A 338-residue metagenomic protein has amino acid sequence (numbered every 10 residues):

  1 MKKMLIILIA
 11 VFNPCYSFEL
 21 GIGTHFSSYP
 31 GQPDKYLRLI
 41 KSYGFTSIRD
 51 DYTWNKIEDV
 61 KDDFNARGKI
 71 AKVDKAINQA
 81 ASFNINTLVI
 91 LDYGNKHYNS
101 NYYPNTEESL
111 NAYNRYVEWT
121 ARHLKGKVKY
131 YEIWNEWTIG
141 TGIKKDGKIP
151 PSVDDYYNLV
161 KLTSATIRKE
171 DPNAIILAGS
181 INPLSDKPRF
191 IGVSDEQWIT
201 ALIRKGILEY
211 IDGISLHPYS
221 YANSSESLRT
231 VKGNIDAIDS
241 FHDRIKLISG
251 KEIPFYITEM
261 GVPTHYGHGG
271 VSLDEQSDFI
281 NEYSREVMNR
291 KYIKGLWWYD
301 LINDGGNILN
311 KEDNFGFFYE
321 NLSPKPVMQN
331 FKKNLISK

Functional and structural regions predicted by a protein language model:
M4-N13: Sec-dependent N-terminal signal peptides
S17-T46, D51-T53: Boundary/entry segment of secreted carbohydrate-active catalytic domains
L20-T24, I48-D50, T87-L91, Y131-I133 (+4 more regions): Hydrophobic faces of well-ordered beta-strands that scaffold small-molecule active sites in alpha/beta enzyme cores
S27-I40, L110-T120, G192-R204, S277-S284: Short, acidic/polar
Y43-D62, I70-I191, Y221: Substrate-binding cleft and catalytic face of glycoside hydrolase catalytic domains, especially the flexible beta-alpha
F64, E132, W137-G142, K148-P151 (+3 more regions): Aromatic-rich peripheral "rim/lid" segments of glycoside hydrolase catalytic domains that contact and position glycan
E118-Y131, W198-G213, Y283-K294: Structural recognition of alpha->loop->beta junctions
S152-E275: Noncatalytic carbohydrate-binding groove/subsite architecture in carbohydrate-active enzymes
